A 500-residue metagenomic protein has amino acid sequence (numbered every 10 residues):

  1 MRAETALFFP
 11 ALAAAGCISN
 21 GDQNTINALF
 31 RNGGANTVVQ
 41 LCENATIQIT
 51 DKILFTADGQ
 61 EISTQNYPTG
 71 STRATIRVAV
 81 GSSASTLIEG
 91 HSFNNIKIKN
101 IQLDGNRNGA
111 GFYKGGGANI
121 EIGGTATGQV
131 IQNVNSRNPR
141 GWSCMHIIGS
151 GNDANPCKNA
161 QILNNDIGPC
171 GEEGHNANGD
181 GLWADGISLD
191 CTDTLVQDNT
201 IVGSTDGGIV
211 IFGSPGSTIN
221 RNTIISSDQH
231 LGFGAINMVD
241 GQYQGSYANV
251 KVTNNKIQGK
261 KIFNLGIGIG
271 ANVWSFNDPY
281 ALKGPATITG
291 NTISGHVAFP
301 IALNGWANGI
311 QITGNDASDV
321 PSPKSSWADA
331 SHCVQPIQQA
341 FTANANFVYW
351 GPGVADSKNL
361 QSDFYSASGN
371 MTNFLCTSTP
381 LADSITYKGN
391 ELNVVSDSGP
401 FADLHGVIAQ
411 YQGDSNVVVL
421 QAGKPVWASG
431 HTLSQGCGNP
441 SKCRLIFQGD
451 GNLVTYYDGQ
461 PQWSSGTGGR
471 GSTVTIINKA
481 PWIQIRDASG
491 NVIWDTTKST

Functional and structural regions predicted by a protein language model:
M1-A15: Fungal secretory targeting signals
A15-C42: Acidic Gly/Asp/Thr-rich repetitive segments characteristic of extracellular carbohydrate-active and adhesion proteins
N27, R31-G34, T46-S63, G70-K99 (+2 more regions): Extracellular beta-strand-rich solenoid/capping regions of secreted or surface-exposed proteins that bind or remodel
I49-K52, S71-R73, V80-L87, R107-A118 (+8 more regions): Short glycine/acidic-rich loop motifs that flank beta-strands on beta-rich extracellular proteins
G59-Q65, N94-R107, A126-P139, H146 (+7 more regions): Right-handed parallel beta-helix
A281, G305-P380: Acidic, glycine- and Ser/Thr-rich low-complexity intrinsically disordered tracts in extracellular/secreted proteins
P380-T500: Beta-rich ligand-binding surfaces for carbohydrates and other polyanions
